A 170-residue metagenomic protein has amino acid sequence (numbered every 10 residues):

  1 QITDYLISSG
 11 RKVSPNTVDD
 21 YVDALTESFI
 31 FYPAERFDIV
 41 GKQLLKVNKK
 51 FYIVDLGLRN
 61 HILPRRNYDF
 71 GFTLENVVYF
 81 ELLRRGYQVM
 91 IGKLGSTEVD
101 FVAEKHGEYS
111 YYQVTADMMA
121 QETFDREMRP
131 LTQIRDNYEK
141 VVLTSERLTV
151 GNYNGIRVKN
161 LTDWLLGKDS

Functional and structural regions predicted by a protein language model:
Q1-Y109: Accessory nucleic acid-recognition modules appended to NTPase machines
Y52, Y112, V141-L143, R157-K159: Hydrophobic/aromatic beta-strand patches that form the interior of the parallel beta-sheet core in alpha/beta enzyme
L82, D100, Y112, L131 (+1 more regions): Hydrophobic, well-ordered secondary-structure elements that form the walls of internal hydrophobic environments
I91, N137-S145: Short, hydrophobic beta-strand segments that form beta-sheet elements in well-ordered domains
V99-D100, A120-T123, L148-N152: Short active-site-adjacent structural elements
E104-M119, E127: Active-site ExK catalytic segment of metal-dependent nucleases
D117, E122-N137: Short, charged, amphipathic alpha-helix that recurs within catalytic cores of restriction-modification and other
R147-S170: Domain-level recognition of nuclease-like catalytic cores that cleave nucleotide substrates
